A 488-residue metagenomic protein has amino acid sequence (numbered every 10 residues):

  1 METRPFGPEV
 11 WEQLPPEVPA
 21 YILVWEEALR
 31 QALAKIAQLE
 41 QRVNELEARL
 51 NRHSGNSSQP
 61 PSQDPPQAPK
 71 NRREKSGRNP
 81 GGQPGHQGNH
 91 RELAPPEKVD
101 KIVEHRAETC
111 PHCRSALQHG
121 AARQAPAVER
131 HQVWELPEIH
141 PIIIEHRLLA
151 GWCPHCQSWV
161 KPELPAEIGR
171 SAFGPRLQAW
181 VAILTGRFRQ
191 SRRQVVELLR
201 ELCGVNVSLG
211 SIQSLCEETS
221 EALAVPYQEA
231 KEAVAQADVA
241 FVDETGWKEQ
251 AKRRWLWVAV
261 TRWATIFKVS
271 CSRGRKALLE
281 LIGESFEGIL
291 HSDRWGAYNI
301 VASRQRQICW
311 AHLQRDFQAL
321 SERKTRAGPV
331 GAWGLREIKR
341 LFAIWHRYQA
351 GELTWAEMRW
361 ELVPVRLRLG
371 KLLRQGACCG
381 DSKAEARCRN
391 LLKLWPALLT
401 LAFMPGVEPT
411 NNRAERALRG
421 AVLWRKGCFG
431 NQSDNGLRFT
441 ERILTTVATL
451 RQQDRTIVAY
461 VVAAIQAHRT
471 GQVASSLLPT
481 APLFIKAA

Functional and structural regions predicted by a protein language model:
M1-G169, V242, K248, S292: Short, flexible loop/hinge motifs at secondary-structure junctions
R30, Q38, R91, A107 (+1 more regions): Catalytic center-proximal scaffold of phosphoryl-transfer enzymes
